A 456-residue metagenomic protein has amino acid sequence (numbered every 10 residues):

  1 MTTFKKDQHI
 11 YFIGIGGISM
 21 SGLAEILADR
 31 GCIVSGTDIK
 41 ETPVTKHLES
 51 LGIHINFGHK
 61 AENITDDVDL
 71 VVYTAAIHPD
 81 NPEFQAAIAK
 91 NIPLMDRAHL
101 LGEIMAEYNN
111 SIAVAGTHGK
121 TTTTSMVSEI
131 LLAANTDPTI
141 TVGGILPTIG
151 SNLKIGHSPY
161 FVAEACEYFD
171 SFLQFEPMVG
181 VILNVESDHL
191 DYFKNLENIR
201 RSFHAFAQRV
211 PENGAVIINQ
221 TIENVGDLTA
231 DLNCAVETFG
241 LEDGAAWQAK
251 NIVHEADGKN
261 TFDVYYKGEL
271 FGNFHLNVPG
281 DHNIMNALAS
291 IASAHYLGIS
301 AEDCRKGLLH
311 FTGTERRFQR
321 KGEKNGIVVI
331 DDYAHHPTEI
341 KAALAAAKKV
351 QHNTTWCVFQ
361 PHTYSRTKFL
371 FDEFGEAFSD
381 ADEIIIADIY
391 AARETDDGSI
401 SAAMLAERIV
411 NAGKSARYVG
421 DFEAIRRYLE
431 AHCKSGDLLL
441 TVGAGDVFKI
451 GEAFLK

Functional and structural regions predicted by a protein language model:
M1-D96, L100, A215, A245 (+3 more regions): N-terminal leader/targeting and accessory segments in enzymes
T2-Y11, S19, L23-R30, Y108 (+3 more regions): Nucleotide phosphate-binding/pyrophosphate-handling subdomain across enzymes that bind or process nucleotide phosphates
T3, I26, C32, E49 (+7 more regions): Phosphate-binding loop of NTP-binding sites
C32-I39, A215-Q220, W356-Q360, D382-A391: Short internal beta-strands
T37-D38, N56-H59, A98-G102, T141-G144 (+4 more regions): Beta-strand->loop->alpha-helix junctions that form or flank phosphate-binding loops in nucleotide-handling enzymes
D66-L70, P159, S435-D437: Short acidic/histidine-rich motifs immediately flanking catalytic phosphotransfer sites in two-component signaling
A86-P93, N198, R209-G214, A342-Q351 (+1 more regions): P-loop/Walker A phosphate-binding loop and immediately adjacent motor/lid segment at beta-alpha junctions
G375-S435: C-terminal helical cap/extension that packs against the catalytic core of soluble nucleotide-cofactor enzymes
